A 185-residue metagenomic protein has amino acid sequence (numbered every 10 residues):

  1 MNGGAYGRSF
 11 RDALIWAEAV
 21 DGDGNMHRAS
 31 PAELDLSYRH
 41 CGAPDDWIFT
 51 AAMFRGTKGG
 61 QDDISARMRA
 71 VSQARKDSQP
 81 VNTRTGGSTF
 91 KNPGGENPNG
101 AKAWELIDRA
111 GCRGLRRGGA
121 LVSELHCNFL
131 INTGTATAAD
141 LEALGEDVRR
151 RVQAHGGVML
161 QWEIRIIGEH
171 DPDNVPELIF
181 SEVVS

Functional and structural regions predicted by a protein language model:
M1-I15, T85-K91: A gly/ser-rich beta-alpha-beta helix-loop segment of oxidoreductase catalytic cores
V20-A143, H155-S185: Phosphate/pyrophosphate- and phosphate-bearing ligand-binding catalytic cores of soluble enzymes
